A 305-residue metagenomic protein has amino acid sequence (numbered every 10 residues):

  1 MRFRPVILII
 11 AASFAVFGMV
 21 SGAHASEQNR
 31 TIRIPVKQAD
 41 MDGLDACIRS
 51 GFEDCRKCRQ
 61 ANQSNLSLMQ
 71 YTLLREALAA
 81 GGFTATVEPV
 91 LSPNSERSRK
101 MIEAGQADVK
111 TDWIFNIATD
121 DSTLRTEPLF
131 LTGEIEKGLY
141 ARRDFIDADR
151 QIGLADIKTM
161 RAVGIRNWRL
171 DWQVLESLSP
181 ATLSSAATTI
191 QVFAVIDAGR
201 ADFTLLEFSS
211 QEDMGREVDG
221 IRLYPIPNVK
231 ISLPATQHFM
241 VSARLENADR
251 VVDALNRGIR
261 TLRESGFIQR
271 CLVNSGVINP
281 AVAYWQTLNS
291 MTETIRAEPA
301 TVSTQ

Functional and structural regions predicted by a protein language model:
E27-A118, S122: Extracytoplasmic small-molecule ligand-binding "clamshell" domains of the periplasmic binding protein/Venus flytrap
R30-I34, G43, A254-Q305: An extracytoplasmic/periplasmic, membrane-proximal ligand-sensing/linker region
P35-G43, T126-I152, F239-M240: Hydrophobic/proline-rich hinge and linker segments of small-molecule sensing/allosteric domains, predominantly
Q63-A80, L139-L178, V192: Bilobed "Venus flytrap"/periplasmic-binding protein-like clamshell domains and structurally analogous long
E76-G81, F145, P234-P280: Extended ligand-binding regions for polar small-molecule ligands
E88-D108, S177, I190-S210: Short helices/loops that flank or line small-molecule/ion binding pockets
M101-E103, T111-D121, D202-L223, K230-L233: A ligand-binding cleft/hinge motif common to bilobed small-molecule-binding domains
G133-G138, V218-D253, I278-E298: Periplasmic-binding protein-like
